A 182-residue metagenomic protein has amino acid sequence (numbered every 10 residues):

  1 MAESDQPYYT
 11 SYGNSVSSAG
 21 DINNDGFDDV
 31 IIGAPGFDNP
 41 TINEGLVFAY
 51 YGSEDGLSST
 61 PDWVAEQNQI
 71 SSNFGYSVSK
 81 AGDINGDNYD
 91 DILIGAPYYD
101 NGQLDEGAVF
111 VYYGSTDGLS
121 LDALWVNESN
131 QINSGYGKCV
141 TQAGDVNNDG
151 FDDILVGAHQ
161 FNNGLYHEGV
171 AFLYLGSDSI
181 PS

Functional and structural regions predicted by a protein language model:
M1-S182: Conserved beta-strand/short-helix segments that make up beta-rich extracellular adhesion/recognition modules
